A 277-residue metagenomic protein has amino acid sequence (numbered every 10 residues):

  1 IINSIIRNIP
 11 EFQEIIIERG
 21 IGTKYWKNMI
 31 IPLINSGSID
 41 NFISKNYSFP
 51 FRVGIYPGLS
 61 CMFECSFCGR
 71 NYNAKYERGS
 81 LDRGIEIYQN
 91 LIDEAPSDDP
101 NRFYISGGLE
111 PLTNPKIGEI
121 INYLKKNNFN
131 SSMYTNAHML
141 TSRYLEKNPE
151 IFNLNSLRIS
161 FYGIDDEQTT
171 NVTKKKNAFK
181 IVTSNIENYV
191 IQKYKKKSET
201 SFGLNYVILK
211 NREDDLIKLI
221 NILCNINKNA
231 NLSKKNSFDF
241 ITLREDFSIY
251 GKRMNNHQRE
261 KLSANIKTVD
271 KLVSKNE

Functional and structural regions predicted by a protein language model:
I1-E14, Y56, E77-R78, R83-E86 (+1 more regions): Radical SAM enzyme [4Fe-4S]-AdoMet core and its adjacent flexible, acidic and glycine-rich loops/tails across
I2-G54: N-terminal [4Fe-4S]-dependent radical SAM core
K45-I87: Canonical Radical SAM [4Fe-4S] cluster-binding loop centered on the CxxxCxxC motif and its immediate flanking residues
S48-R52, D98-R102, K126-N130, I151-S156 (+2 more regions): A general structural motif
F63, S131, I164-E167: Glycine-centered loop/turn positions within well-structured domains that cap or flank conserved ligand/cofactor-binding
N71, S106, N205: Residues lining the SAM
K75-Y134, H138-I151: Conserved Radical SAM active-site core
